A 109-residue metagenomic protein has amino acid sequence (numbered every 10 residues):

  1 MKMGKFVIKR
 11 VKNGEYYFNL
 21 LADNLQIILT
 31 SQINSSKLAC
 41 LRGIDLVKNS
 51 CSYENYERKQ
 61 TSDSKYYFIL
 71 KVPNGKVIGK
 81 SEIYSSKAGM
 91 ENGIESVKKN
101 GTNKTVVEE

Functional and structural regions predicted by a protein language model:
K2: Phosphate/pyrophosphate-binding loop motifs in nucleotide- or prenyl diphosphate-using proteins
K5, K9, E15-A22, I28-N34 (+5 more regions): A structural feature that tracks compact, well-ordered secondary-structure segments with a strong bias toward
C40, M90: Beta-rich carbohydrate-recognition and catalytic domains
K48-Y56, K98-V107: Short arginine-rich
D63, K71, N103-T105: Short, mixed-charge low-complexity intrinsically disordered segments
S86-A88: Membrane-interface extramembranous regions
